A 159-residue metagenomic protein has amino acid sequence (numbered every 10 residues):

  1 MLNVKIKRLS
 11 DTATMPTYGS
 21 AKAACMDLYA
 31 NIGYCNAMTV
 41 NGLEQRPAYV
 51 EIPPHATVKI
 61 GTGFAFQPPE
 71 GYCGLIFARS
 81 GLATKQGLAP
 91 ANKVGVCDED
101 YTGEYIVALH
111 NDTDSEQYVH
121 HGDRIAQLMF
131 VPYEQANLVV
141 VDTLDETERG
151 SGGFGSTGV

Functional and structural regions predicted by a protein language model:
M1-V159: DUTPase catalytic domain/fold
